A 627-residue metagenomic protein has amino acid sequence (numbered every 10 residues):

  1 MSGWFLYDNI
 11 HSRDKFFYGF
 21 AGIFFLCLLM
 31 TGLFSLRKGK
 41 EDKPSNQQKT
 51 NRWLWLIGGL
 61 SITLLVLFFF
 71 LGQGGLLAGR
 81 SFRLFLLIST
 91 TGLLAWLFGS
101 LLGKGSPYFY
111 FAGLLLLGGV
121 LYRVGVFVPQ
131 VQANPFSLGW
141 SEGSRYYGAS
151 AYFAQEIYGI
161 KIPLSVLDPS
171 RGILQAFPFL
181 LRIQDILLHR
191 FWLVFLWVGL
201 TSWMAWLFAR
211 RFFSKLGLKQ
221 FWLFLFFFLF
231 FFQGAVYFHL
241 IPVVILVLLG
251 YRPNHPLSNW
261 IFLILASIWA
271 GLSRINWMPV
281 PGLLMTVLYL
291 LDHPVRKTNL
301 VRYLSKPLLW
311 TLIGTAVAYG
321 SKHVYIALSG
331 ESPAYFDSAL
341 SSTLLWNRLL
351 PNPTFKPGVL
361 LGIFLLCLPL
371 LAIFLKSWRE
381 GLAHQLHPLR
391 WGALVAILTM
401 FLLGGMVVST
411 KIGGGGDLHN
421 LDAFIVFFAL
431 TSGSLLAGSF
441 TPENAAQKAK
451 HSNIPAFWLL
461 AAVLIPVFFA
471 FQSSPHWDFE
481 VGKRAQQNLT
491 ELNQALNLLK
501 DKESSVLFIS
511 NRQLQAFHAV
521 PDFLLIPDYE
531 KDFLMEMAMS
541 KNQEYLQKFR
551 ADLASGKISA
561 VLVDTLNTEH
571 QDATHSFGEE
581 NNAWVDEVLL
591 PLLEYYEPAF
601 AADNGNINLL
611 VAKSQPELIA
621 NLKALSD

Functional and structural regions predicted by a protein language model:
M1, L308, L312, F440-S473: Signature aromatic-anchored transmembrane alpha helix within multi-pass, membrane-resident enzymes that catalyze glycan
M1, N9-V126: Start-transfer (signal-anchor) and selected internal transmembrane alpha helices of multi-pass inner/ER membrane
M1-C27, Y122-F177, Q184-V198, L229-L240 (+3 more regions): Transmembrane catalytic cores of multi-pass membrane glycosyltransferases and polysaccharide-assembly enzymes
L33-I57, F213, W222, P294-K306 (+2 more regions): Membrane-interfacial, low-structure loops and terminal tails that flank and connect transmembrane helices in multi-pass
R83-L86, G413-P455: Hydrophobic/aromatic-rich transmembrane helices and adjacent perimembrane loops
F191-F224: Transmembrane-helix motifs of polytopic, lipid-linked glycan transferases
I245-N259, P294-V295: Membrane-interface transmembrane helices that cradle and orient dolichyl/undecaprenyl
V324-S329, P466-L625: Extracytoplasmic
